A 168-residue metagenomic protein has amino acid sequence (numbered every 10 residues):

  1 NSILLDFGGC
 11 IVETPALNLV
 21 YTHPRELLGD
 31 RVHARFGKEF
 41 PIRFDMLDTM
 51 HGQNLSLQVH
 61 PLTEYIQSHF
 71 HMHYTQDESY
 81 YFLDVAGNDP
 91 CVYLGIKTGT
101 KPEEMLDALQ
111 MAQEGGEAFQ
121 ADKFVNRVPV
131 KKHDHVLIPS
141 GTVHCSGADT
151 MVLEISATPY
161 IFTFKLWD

Functional and structural regions predicted by a protein language model:
N1-E103, I161, D168: Transition-metal
E39, D45-T49, A118-Q120, T142-C145: Homeobox/homeodomain signature
F40-I42, Y65, G116, P129 (+1 more regions): A near-ubiquitous, low-amplitude feature marking generic local secondary-structure context
L57-H60, P129-A148, A157: Conserved metal-binding segment of the jelly-roll/cupin
D77, G147-T150: Short edge beta-strand segments in beta-sheet-rich domains
Y93-Q120, L153-D168: Double-stranded beta-helix
